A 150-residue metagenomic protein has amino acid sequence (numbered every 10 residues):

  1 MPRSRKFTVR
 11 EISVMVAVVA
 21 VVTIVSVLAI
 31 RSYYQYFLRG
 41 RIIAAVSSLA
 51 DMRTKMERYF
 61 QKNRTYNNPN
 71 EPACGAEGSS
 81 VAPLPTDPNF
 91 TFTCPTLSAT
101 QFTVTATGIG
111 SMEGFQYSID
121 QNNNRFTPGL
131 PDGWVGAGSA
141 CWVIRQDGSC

Functional and structural regions predicted by a protein language model:
P2-F37: N-terminal single-pass transmembrane signal-anchor helix
V9-I12, M56, A106: Conserved hydrophobic beta-strand within the GNAT/NAT acetyltransferase core sheet that lines the active-site cleft
A17, V46-S48, F60-K62, P131-D132: Enrichment for repetitive, rod-forming helical segments
A20-V27, S48-A50, M56, S80-A82: Alpha-helical interaction segments
Q35, R39-I43, A50, T54-A73: Alpha-helix exit/C-cap motif
R39-I43, S47, L97, G114: Residues at secondary-structure transition points
S47, D51, Q121-N124: Hydrophobic alpha-helical segments of small multi-pass membrane proteins
Q61-C150: Periplasmic/extracellular, small/polar-rich flexible segments of pilin-like filament-forming proteins
